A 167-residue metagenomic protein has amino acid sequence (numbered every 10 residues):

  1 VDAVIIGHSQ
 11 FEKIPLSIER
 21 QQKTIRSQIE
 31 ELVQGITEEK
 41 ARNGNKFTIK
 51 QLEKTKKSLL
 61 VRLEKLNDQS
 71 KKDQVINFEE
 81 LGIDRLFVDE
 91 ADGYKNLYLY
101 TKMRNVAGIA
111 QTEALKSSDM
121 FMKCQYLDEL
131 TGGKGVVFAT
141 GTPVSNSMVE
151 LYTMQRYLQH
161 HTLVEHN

Functional and structural regions predicted by a protein language model:
V1-I36: P-loop NTPase motor core
V1-P15, L60-L66, S70, I76 (+2 more regions): Conserved two-lobed SF2 helicase motor
G7-I14, L99, T112-S117: Conserved helicase motor
H8, D89-E90: Walker B catalytic acidic pair
E12, Y94-K95, S145-N146: Catalytic P-loop NTPase motifs of RecA-like helicase/translocase cores
P15, E90-Y98: Short, solvent-exposed beta-strand-terminating loops
R26-Q51, R85, T101-N167: Conserved P-loop NTPase motor "coupling/switch" region that bridges the ATPase
E53, K57-E64, A107: Long, low-complexity, polar/charged, intrinsically disordered or flexibly structured peripheral segments
